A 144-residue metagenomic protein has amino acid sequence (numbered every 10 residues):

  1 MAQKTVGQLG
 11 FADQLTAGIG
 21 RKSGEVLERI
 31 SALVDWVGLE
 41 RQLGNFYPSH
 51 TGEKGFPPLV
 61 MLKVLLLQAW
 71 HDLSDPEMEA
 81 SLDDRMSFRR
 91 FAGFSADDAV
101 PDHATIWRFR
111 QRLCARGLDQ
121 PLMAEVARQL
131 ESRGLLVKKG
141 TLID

Functional and structural regions predicted by a protein language model:
M1-V37: Charged, often Cys/His-bearing segments associated with DNA-binding zinc-finger transcription factors
E25, L43, V64, M78-L82 (+2 more regions): Short, conserved catalytic/metal-binding motifs centered on acidic residues
D35, G52-P58, D98-D102: Secondary-structure capping and boundary motifs in well-ordered enzyme cores
E40-E53: Short, Lys/Arg-enriched N-terminal segment that forms or immediately precedes the first helix of a structured domain
V60-D72: Alpha-helical support elements that line or immediately flank enzyme active sites and cofactor-binding pockets
L73-A80, P121: Short, solvent-exposed positions on alpha-helices
M86-A96: Short, basic interhelical loop/turn and adjoining N-cap of the next helix at nucleic-acid- or acidic-partner-contacting
F94-D144: Active-site- or DNA-interface-adjacent structural scaffold in DNA-acting proteins
